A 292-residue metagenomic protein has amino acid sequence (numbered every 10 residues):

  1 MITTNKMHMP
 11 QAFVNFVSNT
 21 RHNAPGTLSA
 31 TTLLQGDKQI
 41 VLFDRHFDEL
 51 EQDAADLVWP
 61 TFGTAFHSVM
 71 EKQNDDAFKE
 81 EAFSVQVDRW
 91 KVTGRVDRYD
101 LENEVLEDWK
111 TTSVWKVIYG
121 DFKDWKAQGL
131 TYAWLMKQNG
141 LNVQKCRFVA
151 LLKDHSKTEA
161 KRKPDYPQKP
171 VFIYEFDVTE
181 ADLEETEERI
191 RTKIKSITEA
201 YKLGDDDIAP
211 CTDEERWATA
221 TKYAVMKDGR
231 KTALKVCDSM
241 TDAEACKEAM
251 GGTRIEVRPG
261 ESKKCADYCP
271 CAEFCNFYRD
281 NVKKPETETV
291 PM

Functional and structural regions predicted by a protein language model:
M1-L106, S113-A127, K137, A150 (+2 more regions): Metal-dependent nuclease catalytic cores that hydrolyze phosphodiester bonds in DNA/RNA, characterized by
I2-M7, L135-M292: Metal-dependent nuclease catalytic regions and adjoining charged, substrate-binding loops involved in nucleic-acid end
G36, H67, Y132, I190 (+1 more regions): A residue-level signal for conserved active-site and pocket-lining positions in enzyme catalytic cores
I40-L42, W109, W125, Y132 (+2 more regions): Broad hydrophobic/π-residue packing in well-ordered secondary structure
T93, D124-T131, E185, K264: Short, well-structured alpha-helical interface segments that form or flank functional binding sites
